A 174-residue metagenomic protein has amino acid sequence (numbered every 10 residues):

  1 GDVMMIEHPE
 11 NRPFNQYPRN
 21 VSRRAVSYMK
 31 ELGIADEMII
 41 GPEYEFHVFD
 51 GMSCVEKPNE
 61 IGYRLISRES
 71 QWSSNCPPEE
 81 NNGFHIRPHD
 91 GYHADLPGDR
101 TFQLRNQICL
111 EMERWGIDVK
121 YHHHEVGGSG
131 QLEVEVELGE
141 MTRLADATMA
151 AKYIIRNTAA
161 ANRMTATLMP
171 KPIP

Functional and structural regions predicted by a protein language model:
G1-P174: Glycine-rich, acidic/polar active-site loops that bind/position phosphate-bearing ligands
